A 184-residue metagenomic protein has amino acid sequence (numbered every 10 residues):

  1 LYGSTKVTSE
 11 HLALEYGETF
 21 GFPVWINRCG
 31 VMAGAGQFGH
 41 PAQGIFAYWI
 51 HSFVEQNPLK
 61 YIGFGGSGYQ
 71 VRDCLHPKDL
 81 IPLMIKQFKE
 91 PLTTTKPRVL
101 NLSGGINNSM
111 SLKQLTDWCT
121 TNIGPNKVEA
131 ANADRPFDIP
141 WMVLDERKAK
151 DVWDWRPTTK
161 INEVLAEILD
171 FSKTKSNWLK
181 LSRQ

Functional and structural regions predicted by a protein language model:
L1, F22-G44, V71: Flexible, glycine-rich beta-alpha linker
L1-W25, I50-E55: Active-site Tyr-X1-5-Lys
Y2-E10, Q43-A47, D73-C74, S109: Short-chain dehydrogenase/reductase
Y16, W49, L83-Q87: A short, amphipathic alpha-helix embedded in the catalytic core of nucleotide-handling enzymes
E18, V31-G34, D151, F171: Active-site micro-motifs of SAM-dependent methyltransferase domains
V54-Q184: C-terminal substrate-binding subdomain of Rossmann-fold SDR/epimerase-dehydratase oxidoreductases
